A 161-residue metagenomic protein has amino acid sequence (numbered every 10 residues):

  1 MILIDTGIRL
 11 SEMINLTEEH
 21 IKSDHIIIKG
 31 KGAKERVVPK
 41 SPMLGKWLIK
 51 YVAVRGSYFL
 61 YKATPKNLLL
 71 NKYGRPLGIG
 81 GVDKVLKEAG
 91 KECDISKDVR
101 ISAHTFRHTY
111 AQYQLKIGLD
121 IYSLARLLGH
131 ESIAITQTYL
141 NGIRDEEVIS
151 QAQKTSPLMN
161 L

Functional and structural regions predicted by a protein language model:
I2-I14, I117-L119, H130: A short, glycine-centered helix-capping/turn motif at helix boundaries that positions DNA-contacting or catalytic
I2-L3, Y113-Q114, L127, T138: Short alpha-helical segment immediately N-terminal to, or the first helix within, an HTH/HTH-like DNA-binding domain
T6-W47: Conserved tyrosine-mediated DNA breakage-rejoining catalytic core shared by Y-recombinases
G30-K50, P65-K87: C-terminal catalytic core of Y-nucleophile DNA break-rejoin enzymes
G32, L128, I133-Q153: Catalytic-site neighborhood detector that most strongly recognizes the C-terminal catalytic loop/helix of tyrosine
V38, K84-R126: Short, basic (Lys/Arg/His-rich) helix/loop patches that form interaction surfaces in the mid-to-C-terminal regions
K50-Y51, L69, L86, Y110 (+2 more regions): Conserved hydrophobic/aromatic "anchor" residues that stabilize well-ordered secondary structure elements
T155-L161: C-terminal secondary-structure termini that scaffold catalytic or DNA-interacting sites
